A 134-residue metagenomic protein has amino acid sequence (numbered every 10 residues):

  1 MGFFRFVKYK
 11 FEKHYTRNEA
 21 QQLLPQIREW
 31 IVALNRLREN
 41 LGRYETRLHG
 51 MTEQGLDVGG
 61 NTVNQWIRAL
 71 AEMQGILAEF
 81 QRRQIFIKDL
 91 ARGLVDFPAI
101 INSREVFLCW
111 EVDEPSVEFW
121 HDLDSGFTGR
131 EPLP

Functional and structural regions predicted by a protein language model:
M1-H49: Long, hydrophobic N-terminal alpha-helical segment
F6, G59, A71, R92-L94: Residue-level detector of functional hotspots within protein domains
K13-H14, Q74, N102: A generic "functional-site adjacency" signal
K13-T16, L23, W30, G55 (+2 more regions): Amphipathic alpha-helical coiled-coil segments and their boundaries
E39-Y44, D57-G60, L70-E72: Short acidic/polar alpha-helix capping motifs at helix-coil junctions
R43, R47-G50, Q54-D57, R82 (+1 more regions): Heptad-repeat coiled-coil alpha-helices
N61-I85: Charged, well-structured alpha/beta interaction segments
A78, R82-P134: Glycine-rich, aromatic-bearing surface loops/beta-hairpins
